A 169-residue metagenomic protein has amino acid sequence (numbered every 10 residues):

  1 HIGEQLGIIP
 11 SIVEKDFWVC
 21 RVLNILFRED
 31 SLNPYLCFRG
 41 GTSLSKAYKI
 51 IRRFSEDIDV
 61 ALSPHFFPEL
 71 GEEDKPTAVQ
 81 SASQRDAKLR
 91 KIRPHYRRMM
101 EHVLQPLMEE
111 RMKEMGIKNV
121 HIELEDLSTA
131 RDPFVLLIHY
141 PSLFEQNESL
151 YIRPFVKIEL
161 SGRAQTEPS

Functional and structural regions predicted by a protein language model:
H1-S169: Compositionally biased terminal segments of proteins
